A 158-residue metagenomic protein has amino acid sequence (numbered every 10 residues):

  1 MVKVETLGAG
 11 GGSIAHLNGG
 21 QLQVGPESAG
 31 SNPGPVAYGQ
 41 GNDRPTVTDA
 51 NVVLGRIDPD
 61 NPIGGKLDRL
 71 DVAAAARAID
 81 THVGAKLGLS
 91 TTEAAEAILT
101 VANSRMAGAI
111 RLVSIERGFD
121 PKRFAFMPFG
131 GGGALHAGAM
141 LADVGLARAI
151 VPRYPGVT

Functional and structural regions predicted by a protein language model:
M1-T158: N-terminally biased helix-coil "hinge/interface" segments that flank
